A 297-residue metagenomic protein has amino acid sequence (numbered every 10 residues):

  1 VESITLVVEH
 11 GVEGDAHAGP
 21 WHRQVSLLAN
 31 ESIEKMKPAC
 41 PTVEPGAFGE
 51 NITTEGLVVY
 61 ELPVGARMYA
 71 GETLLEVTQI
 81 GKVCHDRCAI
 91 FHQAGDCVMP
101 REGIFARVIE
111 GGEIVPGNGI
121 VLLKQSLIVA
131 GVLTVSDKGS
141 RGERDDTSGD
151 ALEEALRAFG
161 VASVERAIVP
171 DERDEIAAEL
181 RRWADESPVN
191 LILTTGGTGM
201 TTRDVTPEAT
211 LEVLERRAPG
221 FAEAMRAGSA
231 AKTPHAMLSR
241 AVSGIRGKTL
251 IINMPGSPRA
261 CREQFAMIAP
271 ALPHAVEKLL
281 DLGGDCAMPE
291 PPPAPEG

Functional and structural regions predicted by a protein language model:
V1-E2, D86-F91, G142: Short, solvent-exposed secondary-structure boundary/capping segments
V1-L74, Q79, E113: Electropositive, beta-rich accessory/interaction domains or terminal extensions that provide binding surfaces
V8, G56, Q79, V108-E110 (+3 more regions): Short, structured patches in soluble enzyme cores that scaffold and shape functional sites
C40-T42, G65-A66, I109-E110, S239-G244 (+1 more regions): A generic local secondary-structure boundary/capping motif
P41-N51, C88-G103: Short, basic/aromatic beta-hairpin or loop at an interaction surface
T54-R87, L214-S243: Mid-chain, well-packed structural core segment of small domains
L74-T78, C84-H85, G95-K124: Acidic/glycine-rich phosphate/pyrophosphate-binding loops and surrounding catalytic core that coordinate Mg2+
P116-G119, L123-G297: Non-catalytic beta/alpha edge segments that cap or flank active sites
